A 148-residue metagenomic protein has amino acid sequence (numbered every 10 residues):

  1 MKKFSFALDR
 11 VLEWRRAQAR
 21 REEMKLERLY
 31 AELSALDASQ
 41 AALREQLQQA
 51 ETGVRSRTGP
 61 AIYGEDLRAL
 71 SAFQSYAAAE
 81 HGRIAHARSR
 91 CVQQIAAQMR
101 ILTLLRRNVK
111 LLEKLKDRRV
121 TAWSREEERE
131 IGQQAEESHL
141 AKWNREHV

Functional and structural regions predicted by a protein language model:
M1-V148: Charge-rich amphipathic alpha-helical interaction elements
